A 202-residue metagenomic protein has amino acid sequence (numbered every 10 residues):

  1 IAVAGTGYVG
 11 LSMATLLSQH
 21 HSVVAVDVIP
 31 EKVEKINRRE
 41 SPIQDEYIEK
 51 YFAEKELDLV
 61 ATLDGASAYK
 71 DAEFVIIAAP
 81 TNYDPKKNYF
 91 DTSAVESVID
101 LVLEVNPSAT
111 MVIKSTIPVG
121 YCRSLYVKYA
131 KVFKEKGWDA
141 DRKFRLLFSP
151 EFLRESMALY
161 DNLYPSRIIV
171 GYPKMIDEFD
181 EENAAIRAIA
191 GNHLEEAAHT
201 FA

Functional and structural regions predicted by a protein language model:
I1-A202: Structural/interface elements that position substrates and couple domains in central-metabolism enzymes
